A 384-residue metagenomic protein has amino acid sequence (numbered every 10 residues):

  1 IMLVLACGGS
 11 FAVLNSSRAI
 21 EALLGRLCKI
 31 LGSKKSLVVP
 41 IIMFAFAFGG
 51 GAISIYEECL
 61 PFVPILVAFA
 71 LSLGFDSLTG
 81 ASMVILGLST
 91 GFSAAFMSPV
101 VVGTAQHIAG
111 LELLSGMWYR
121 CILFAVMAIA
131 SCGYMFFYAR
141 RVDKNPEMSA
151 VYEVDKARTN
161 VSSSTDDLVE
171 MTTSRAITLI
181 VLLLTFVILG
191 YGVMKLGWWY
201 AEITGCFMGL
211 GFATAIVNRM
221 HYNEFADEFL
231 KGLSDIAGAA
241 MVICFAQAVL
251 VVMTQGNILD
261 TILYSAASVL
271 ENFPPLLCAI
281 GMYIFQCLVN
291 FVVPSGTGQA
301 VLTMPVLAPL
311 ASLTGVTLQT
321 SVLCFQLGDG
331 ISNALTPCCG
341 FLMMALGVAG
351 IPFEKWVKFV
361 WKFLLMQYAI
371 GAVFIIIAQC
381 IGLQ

Functional and structural regions predicted by a protein language model:
I1-E21, W198-T261: Core transmembrane alpha-helical segments of multi-pass membrane transporters/permeases
V4, K35-G50, F75-S93, A125 (+2 more regions): Alpha-helical transmembrane segments of multi-pass membrane proteins
V4-A12, A45-G49, G91, I122-F136 (+5 more regions): Hydrophobic core segments of alpha-helical transmembrane domains in multi-pass membrane transport and ion-translocation
L5, K34-I65, I243-V249, M253 (+2 more regions): Hydrophobic alpha-helical transmembrane segments of multi-pass integral membrane proteins, predominantly secondary
F11-E21, G50-P61, F92-M97, G238 (+4 more regions): Short helix-coil transition sites and intra-membrane helix breaks within transmembrane domains of multi-pass
L24-G25, E57-F69, S98-I108, L263 (+2 more regions): Re-entrant/interfacial helical elements at transmembrane boundaries that shape and gate the permeation pathway
M117-E228, V348, P352-K358, G382-Q384: Long, contiguous bundles of hydrophobic transmembrane helices that form the permeation core of multi-pass
L270-Q384: C-terminal transmembrane helix pair
